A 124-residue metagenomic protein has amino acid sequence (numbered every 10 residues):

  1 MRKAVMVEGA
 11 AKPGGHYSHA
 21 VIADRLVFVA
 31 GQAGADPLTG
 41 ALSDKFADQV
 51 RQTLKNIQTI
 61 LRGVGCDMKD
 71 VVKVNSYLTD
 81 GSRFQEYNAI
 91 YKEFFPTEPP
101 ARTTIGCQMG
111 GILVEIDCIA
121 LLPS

Functional and structural regions predicted by a protein language model:
M1-V72, L78-S124: N-terminal presequence-like segments and the immediate start of the first folded domain
